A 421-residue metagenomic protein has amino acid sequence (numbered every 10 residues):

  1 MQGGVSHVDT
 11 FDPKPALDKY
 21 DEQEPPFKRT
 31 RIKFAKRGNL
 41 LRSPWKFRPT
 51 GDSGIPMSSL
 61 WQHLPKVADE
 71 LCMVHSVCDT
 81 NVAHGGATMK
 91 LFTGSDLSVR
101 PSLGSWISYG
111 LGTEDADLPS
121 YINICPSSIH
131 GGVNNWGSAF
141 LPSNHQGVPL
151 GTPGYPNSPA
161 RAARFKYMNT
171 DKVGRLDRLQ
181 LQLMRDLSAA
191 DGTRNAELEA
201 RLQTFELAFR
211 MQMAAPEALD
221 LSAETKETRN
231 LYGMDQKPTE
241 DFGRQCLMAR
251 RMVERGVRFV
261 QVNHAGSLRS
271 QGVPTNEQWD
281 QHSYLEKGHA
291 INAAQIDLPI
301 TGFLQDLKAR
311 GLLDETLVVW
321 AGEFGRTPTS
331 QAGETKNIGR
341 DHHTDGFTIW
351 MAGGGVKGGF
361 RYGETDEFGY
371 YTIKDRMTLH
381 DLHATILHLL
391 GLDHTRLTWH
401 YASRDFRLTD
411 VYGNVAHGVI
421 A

Functional and structural regions predicted by a protein language model:
M1-A421: Ligand-binding pockets and gating/stacking loops
